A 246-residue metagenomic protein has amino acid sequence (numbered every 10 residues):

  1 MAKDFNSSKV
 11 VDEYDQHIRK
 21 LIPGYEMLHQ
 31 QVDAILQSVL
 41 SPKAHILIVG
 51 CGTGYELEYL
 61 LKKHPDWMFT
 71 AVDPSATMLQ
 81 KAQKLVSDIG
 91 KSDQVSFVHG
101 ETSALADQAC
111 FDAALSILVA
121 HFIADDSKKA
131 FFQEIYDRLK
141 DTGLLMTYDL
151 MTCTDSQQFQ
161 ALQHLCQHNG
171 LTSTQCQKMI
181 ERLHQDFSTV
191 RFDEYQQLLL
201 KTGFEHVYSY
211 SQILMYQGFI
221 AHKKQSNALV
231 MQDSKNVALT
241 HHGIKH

Functional and structural regions predicted by a protein language model:
M1-D15: N-terminal, positively charged/glycine-rich alpha-helical extensions of SAM-dependent methyltransferases
G24-P42: Conserved alpha-helix/loop element of class I SAM-dependent methyltransferases that forms part of the SAM/SAH-binding
L47-I48, T53-S103: Class I SAM-dependent methyltransferase SAM/SAH-binding core
A106-A114: A short acidic, Gly/Pro-enriched loop at the edge of an enzyme's catalytic core that lines a small-molecule cofactor
S116-A120, Y148: Residues lining the SAM
K129-D141: A short glycine-rich, Lys/Arg-flanked "PGG" loop and its adjoining helix->strand segment in the class I
Y148-T202: C-terminal alpha-helical "lid/dimerization" subdomain adjacent to the S-adenosyl-L-methionine
T202-H246: Core SAM-dependent methyltransferase catalytic element
